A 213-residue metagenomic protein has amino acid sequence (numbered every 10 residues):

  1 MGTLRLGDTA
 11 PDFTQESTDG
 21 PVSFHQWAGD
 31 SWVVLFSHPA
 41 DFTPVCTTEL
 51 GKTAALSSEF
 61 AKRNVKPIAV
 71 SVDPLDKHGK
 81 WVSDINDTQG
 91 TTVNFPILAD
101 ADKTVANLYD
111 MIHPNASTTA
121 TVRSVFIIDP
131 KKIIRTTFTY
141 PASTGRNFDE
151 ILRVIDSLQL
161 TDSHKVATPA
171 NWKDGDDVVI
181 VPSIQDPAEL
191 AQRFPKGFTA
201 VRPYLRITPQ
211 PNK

Functional and structural regions predicted by a protein language model:
M1-K213: Chalcogenol-based redox active-site neighborhoods
